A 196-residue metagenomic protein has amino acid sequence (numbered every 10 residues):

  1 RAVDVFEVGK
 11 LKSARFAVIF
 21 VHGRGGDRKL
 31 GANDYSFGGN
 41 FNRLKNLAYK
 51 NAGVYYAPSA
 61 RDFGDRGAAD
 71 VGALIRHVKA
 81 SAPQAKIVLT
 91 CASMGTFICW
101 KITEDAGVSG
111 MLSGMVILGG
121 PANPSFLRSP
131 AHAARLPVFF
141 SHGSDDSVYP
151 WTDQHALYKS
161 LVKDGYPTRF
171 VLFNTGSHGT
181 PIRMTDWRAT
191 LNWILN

Functional and structural regions predicted by a protein language model:
A2-L47: Short, surface-exposed "cap/lid" segments of acyl-processing enzymes
N40, R61-Q84: Alpha/beta-hydrolase active-site loop
F41-F63: Conserved alpha/beta-hydrolase
A85-A134: Primarily recognizes the serine-hydrolase "nucleophile elbow" in alpha/beta-hydrolase and SGNH/GDSL folds
A133-A134, F139-H142, D146: Short beta-strand/loop motif that positions the catalytic acidic residue of the alpha/beta-hydrolase fold
L136, P150-S160: Short alpha-helix in the alpha/beta-hydrolase fold that links the catalytic acid
S144-P150, G179-T180: Acidic catalytic loop of the alpha/beta-hydrolase fold
P167-N196: C-terminal catalytic histidine-bearing segment of alpha/beta-hydrolase fold enzymes
